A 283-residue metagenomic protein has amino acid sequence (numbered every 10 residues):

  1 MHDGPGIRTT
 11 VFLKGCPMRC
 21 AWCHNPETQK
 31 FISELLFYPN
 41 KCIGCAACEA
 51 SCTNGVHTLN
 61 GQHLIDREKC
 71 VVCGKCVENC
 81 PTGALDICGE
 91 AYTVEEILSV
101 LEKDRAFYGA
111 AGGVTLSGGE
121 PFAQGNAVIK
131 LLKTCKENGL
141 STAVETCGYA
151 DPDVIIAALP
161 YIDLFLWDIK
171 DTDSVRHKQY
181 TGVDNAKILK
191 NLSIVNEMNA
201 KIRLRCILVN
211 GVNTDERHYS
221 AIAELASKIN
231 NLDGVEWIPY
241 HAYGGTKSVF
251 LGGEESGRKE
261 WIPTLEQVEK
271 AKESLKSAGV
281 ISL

Functional and structural regions predicted by a protein language model:
M1-A47, H63-V72: N-terminal pre-triad scaffold of radical SAM enzymes
C20, C42, C70-C76, C80 (+4 more regions): Hydrophobic packing within well-folded, soluble alpha/beta domains
A21-T28, A47-I65, K75-A91: Iron-sulfur cluster-binding cysteine motifs and their immediate structural context in ferredoxin-like electron-transfer
T28, K178-D184, G252-E260: Short glycine-enriched, charge-decorated loop/helix-capping segments at active-site entrances that position
E95-F250: Conserved AdoMet/S-adenosylmethionine-binding subsite of the radical SAM
K201, E266-L283: C-terminal accessory region of radical SAM enzymes
E224, D233, S248-S274: A structural motif corresponding to the C-terminal lobe/cap of the Radical SAM core domain
